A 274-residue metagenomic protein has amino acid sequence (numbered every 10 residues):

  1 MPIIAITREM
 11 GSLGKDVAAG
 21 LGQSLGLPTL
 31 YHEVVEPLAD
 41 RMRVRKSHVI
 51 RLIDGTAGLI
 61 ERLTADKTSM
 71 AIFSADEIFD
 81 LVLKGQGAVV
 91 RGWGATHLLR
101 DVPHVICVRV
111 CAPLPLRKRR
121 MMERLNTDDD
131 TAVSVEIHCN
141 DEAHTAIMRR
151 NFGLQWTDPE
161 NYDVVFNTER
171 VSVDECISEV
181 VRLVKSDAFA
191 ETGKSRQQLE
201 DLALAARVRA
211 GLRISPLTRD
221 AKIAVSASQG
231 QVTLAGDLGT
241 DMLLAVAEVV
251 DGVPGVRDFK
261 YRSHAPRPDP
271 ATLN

Functional and structural regions predicted by a protein language model:
I3-A5, G87-V89: Residue-level preference for the first positions of well-ordered beta-strands
I4-A19: Glycine-rich phosphate-binding P-loop
S24-L30: Post-Walker A helix-loop "phosphate-sensing" segment adjacent to the P-loop in P-loop NTPases
V35-A88, T127: ATP-dependent small-molecule kinase phosphotransfer cores that center on conserved nucleotide phosphate-binding segments
V35-T56, P113-M122, N126-A143, D269: Long, charge-dense
L81-V82, A88-V102, I106-L116, R120-M122: RNA pseudouridine synthases
D101, A112, R119, E123 (+5 more regions): N-terminal targeting leaders
